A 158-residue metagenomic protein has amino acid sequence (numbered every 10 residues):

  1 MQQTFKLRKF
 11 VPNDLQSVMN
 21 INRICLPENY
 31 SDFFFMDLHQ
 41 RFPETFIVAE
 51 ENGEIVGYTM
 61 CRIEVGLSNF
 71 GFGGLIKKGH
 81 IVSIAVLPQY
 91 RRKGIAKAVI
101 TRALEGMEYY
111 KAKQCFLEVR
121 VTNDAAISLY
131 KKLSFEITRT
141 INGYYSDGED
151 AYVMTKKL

Functional and structural regions predicted by a protein language model:
F5, P12-Q89, I100-Y110, K157: Acetyl-CoA-dependent GNAT
L7, R92, E118-V119: Conserved SAM-binding loop
F35, Y58, Y90, L129 (+2 more regions): Conserved hydrophobic/aromatic "anchor" residues that stabilize well-ordered secondary structure elements
C61, I137-T138: Short beta-strand "wing" residues that participate in macromolecule-binding interfaces
V86-E105, D124, S128-K132: Conserved acetyl-CoA-binding loop-helix of GNAT-fold acetyltransferases
K93, Y110-K113: Short coil/turn segments at alpha/beta junctions that flank glycine-rich nucleotide-binding fingerprints
K113-F116, R120-D124, L133, R139 (+1 more regions): C-terminal "cap" of GNAT-fold acetyltransferases
